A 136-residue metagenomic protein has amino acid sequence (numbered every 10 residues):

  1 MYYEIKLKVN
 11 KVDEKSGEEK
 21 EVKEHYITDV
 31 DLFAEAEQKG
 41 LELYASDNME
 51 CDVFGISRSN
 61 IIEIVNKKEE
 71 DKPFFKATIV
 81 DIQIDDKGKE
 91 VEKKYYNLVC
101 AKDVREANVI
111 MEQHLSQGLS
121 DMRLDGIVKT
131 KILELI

Functional and structural regions predicted by a protein language model:
M1-E37, V80-D81: The feature marks the first
M1-I5, E18, E42-I82, R123-I136: Intrinsic disorder/low-complexity detector
K11-D29, N48, E90-N97, L115-L119: A cross-kingdom feature marking solvent-exposed beta-strand/loop segments within repeated, beta-rich binding/scaffold
V12-E14, F33-E35, E63, I84 (+2 more regions): Generic "edge-of-domain/loop-turn" microfeature
T28, G40, Y44, V99: Charged surface patches that recognize polyanionic ligands
A36-Y44, A107-H114: Short amphipathic, charge-patterned alpha-helical segments
F54-L119: Short, solvent-exposed interaction modules
